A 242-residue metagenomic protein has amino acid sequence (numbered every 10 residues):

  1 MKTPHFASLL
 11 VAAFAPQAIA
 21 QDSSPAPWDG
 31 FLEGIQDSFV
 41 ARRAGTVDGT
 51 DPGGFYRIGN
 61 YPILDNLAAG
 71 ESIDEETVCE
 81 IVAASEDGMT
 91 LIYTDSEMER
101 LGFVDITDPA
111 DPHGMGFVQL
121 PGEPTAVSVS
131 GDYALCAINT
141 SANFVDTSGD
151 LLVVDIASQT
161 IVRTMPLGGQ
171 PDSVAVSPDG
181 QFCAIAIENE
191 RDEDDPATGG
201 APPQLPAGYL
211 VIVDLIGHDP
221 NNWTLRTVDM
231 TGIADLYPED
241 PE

Functional and structural regions predicted by a protein language model:
D51-I73, Q119-L120, G217-E242: Surface-exposed loop and turn segments in beta-propeller and other repeat-based domains that flank or scaffold
G59-G102: Beta-strand-rich domains and repeat architectures in extracellular enzymes and scaffolds, especially beta-propellers
E71-V82, P124, P171, G200 (+1 more regions): Signature of short aromatic-glycine-proline-rich micro-motifs recurring in repeat-based ectodomains
E86-G88, V129-G131, V176-G180: Residue-level detector of Asp-centered blade-edge/turn motifs that repeat once per structural unit in beta-propeller
D108-S141, L167-P171: Blade-loop segments of beta-propeller domains
A137-T147, A186-G208: Short, conserved, GDST-rich strand-edge loop motifs in beta-rich repeat architectures
S148-Q159, G200-H218: Beta-propeller blade signature
